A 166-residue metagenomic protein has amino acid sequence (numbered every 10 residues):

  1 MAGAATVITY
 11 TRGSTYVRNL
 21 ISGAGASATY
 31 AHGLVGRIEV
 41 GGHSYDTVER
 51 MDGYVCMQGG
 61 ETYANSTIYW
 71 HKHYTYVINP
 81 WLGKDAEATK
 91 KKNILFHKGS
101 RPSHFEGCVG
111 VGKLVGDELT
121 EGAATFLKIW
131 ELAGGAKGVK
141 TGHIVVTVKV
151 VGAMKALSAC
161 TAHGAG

Functional and structural regions predicted by a protein language model:
M1-K137, I144, V151-K155, C160-A165: Cell wall/extracellular polymer interaction/catalysis modules
